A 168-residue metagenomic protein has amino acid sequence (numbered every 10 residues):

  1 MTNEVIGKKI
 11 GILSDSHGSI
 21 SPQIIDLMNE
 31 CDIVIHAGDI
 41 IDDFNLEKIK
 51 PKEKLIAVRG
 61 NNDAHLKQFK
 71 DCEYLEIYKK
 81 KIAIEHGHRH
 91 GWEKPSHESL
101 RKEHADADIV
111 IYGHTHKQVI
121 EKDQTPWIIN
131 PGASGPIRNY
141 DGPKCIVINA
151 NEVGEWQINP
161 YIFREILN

Functional and structural regions predicted by a protein language model:
M1-E53, D63-D71, K79, D141-K144 (+2 more regions): N-terminal active-site segment of His-dependent metallophosphoesterases
T2-G7, Y78, A105-D106, I129-N168: Binuclear metal-dependent phosphoesterase catalytic core
I12-S14, V34-D39, I56-N61, I84-H86 (+2 more regions): Active-site neighborhood of phospho(di)ester-bond hydrolases with catalytic His/Asp-centered motifs
G18-P22, I41-N45, N62-K67, H90-K94 (+2 more regions): Active-site environment of divalent metal-dependent phosphoester hydrolases
P22, E85-A105, P136-D141, N159-Y161: Binuclear metal-dependent hydrolase catalytic cores centered on His/Asp/Glu-rich metal-binding motifs
I49-K52, I77, K102-A105, D123: Short, conserved loop/helix-junction motifs that constitute active-site signature segments in enzyme catalytic cores
I56-K94, D106: Helix-adjacent hinge/juxtasegments
E73-Y74, Q118-E121, K144-I148: Short beta-strand scaffold segments in enzyme catalytic cores
